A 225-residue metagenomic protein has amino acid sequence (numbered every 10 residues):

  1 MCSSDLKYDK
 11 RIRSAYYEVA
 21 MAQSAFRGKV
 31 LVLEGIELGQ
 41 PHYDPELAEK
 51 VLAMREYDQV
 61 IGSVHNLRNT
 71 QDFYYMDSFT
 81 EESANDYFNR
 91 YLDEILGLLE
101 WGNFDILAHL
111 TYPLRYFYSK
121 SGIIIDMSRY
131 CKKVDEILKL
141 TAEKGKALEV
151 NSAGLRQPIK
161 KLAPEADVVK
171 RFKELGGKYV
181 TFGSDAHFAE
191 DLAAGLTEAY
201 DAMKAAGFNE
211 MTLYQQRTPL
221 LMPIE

Functional and structural regions predicted by a protein language model:
M1-S3: Short, small-residue-biased leader/transition segments that mark boundaries at the very start of proteins
D5-E143: Extended substrate/RNA-proximal surfaces in nucleic-acid metabolism proteins
K120-E225: Charged catalytic cores and adjacent phosphate/nucleic-acid-binding surfaces used for phosphate/nucleic-acid chemistry
